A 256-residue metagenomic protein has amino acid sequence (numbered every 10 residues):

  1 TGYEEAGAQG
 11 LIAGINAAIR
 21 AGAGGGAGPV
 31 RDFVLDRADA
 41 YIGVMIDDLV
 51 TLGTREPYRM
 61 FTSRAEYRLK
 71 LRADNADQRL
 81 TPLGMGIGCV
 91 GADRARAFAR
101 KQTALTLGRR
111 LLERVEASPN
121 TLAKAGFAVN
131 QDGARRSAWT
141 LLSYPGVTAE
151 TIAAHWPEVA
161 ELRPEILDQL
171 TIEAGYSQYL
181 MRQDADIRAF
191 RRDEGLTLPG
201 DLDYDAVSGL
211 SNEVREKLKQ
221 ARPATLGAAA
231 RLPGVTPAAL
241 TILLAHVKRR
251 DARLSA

Functional and structural regions predicted by a protein language model:
T1, V50-R59, D201-G209, K219: FAD-binding beta-loop-beta segment adjacent to the flavin cofactor pocket
T1-Y3, E66-R68: Glycine-rich phosphate/pyrophosphate-binding beta-alpha loops
G2-Q9, A13, L80, T225 (+1 more regions): Generic hydrophobic secondary-structure packing signal
A6-F33: Internal hydrophobic alpha-helix adjacent to the cofactor/substrate pocket in enzyme cavities
A23-I42, L244-L254: Charge-dense, low-complexity polyampholytic segments
D32-R37, D48, P57-R59, M85-I87 (+1 more regions): Phosphate/diphosphate-binding loops
A38-S63, K70-D77: Flexible glycine/proline-rich, aromatic-decorated loop/lid segments
R64, K70-R72, A76, T81-R231 (+3 more regions): Extended, charge-enriched "interface" segments that sit outside catalytic cores
